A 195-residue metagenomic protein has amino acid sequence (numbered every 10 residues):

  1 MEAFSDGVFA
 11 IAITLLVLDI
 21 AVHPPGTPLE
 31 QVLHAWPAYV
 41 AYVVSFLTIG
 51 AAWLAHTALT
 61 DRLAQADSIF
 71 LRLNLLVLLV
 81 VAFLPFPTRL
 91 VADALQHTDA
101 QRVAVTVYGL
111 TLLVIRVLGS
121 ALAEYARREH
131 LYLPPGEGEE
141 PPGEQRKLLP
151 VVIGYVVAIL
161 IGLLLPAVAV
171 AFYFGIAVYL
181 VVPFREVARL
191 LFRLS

Functional and structural regions predicted by a protein language model:
M1-S195: Multi-pass alpha-helical transmembrane bundle typical of ion/small-solute transporters and intramembrane aspartyl
